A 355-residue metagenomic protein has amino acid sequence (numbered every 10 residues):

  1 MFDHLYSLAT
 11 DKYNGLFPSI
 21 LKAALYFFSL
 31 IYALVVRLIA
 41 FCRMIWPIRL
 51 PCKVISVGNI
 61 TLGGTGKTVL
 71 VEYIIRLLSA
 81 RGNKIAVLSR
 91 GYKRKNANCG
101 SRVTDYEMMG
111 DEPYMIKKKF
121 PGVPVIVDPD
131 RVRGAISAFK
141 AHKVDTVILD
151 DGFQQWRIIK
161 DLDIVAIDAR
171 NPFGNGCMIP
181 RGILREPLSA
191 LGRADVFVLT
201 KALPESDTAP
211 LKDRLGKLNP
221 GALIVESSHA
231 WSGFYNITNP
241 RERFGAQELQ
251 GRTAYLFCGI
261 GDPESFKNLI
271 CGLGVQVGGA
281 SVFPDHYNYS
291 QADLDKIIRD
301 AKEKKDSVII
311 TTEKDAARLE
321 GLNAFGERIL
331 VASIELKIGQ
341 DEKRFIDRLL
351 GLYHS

Functional and structural regions predicted by a protein language model:
M1-K53, Y353: A transmembrane-helix-recognition feature enriched in membrane-embedded lipid enzymes and envelope glyco-/phospholipid
M1-N14, P172-D306: C-terminal accessory "lid"/substrate-recognition subdomains
I31, T68, I116, D150 (+4 more regions): Residue-level signal for inorganic ion chemistry
F41-G100, L203-P204: Walker A (P-loop) phosphate-binding motif
A86-L88, V165, T253-F257: Conserved beta-strand elements of the Class I
Y92-N219, E226: Phosphate/Mg2+-binding loops and adjacent switch elements in nucleotide/diphosphate-handling enzyme cores
A230-F234, P284-N288, G326-S355: Short, flexible loop segments at boundaries between secondary-structure elements
S307-K314: Acidic beta-strand-to-loop metal/phosphate-binding motif
